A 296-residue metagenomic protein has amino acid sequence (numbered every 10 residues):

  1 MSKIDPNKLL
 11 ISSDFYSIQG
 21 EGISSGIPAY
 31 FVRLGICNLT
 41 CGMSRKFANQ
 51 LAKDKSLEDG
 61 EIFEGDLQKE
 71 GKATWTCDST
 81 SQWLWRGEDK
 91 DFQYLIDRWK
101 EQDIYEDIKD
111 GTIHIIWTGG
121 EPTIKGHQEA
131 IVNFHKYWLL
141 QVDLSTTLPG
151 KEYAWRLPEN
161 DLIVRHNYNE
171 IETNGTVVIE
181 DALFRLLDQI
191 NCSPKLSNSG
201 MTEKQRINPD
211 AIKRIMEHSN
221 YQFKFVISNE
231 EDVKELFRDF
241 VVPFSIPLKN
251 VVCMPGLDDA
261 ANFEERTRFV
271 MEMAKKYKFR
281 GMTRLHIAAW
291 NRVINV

Functional and structural regions predicted by a protein language model:
S2-I4, L9-S13, L39, M43-D188: Conserved Radical SAM active-site core
P6-K8, Q19-G22: Short, extreme N-terminal leader segments that mark the start of a protein/domain
N7, P28-Y30, A73, K249 (+1 more regions): A generic secondary-structure signal marking the coil-to-beta-strand transition
F15-E21, P28: Short secondary-structure capping/turn segments at boundaries of alpha-helices and beta-strands
G22-S25, C41-K46, I294: Short, glycine/acidic-enriched capping/hinge loops at junctions between secondary-structure elements
S25-Y30, L34-G42, D107: Conserved N-terminal beta1-alpha1 strand-loop-helix module at the mouth
R33, T76, I116, N191 (+1 more regions): Conserved beta-strand segments that form the floor/walls of ligand-binding pockets within enzyme and binding domains
D110-I113, T123-V296: Conserved AdoMet/S-adenosylmethionine-binding subsite of the radical SAM
